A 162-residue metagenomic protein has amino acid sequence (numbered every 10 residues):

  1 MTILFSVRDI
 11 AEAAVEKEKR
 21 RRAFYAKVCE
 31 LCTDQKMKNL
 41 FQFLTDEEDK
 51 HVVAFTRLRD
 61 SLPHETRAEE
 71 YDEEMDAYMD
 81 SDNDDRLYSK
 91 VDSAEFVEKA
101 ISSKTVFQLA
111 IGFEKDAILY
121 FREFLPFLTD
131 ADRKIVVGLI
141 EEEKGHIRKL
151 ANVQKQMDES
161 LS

Functional and structural regions predicted by a protein language model:
M1-S162: Non-heme di-metal
